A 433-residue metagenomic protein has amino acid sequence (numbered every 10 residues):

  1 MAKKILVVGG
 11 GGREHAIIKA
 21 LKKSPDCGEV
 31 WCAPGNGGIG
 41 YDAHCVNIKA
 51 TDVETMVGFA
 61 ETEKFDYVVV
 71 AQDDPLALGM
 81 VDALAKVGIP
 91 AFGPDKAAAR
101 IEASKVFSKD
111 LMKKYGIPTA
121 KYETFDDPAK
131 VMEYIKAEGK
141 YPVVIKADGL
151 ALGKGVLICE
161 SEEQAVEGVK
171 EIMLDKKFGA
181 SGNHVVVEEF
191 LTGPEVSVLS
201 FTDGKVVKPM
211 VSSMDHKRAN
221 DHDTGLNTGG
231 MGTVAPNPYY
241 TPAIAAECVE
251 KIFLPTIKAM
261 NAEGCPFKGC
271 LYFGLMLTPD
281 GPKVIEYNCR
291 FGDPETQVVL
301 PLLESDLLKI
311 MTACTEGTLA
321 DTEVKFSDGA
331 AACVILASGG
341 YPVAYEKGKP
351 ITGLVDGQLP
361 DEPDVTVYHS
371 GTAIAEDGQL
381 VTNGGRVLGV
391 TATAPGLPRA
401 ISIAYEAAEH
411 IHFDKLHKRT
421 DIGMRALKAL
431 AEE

Functional and structural regions predicted by a protein language model:
M1-K96: ATP-binding N-terminal substructure of ATP-dependent carboxylate-amine bond-forming enzymes
L6-V7, E102-H184, M214, P238-L254: Active-site nucleotide/adenylate-binding loops and adjacent lid/helix of ATP-dependent enzymes
K23, G38-G40, T62, F92 (+13 more regions): Solvent-exposed alpha-helices and their adjacent loops that cap or buttress functional pockets in soluble metabolic
G40-A43, V57, R100-V106, N220-D221 (+1 more regions): Short, charged, surface-exposed secondary-structure boundary motifs
V156-T296: Internal nucleotide-binding/catalytic subdomain
V249-L271, N288-E362, A375: Active-site "cap" helix and flanking loop/linker of ATP-utilizing ligase/carboxylase catalytic domains
T372-E376, V381-E433: Generic C-terminus detector
